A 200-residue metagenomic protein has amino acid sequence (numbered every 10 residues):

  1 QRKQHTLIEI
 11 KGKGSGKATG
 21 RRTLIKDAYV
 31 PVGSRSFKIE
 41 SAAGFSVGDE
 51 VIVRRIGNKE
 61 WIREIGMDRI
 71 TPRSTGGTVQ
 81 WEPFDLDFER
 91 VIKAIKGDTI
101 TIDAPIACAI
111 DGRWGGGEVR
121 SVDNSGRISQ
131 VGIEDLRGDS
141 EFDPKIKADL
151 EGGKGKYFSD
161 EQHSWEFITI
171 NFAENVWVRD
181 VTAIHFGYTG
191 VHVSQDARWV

Functional and structural regions predicted by a protein language model:
Q1, G48, V131-I133, V176-R179 (+1 more regions): All-beta strand scaffolds that present successive hydrophobic residues in beta-strands
R2-D87, I95, I100-D103, A109: Autoprocessing Asn-cyclization modules and mimics
K3-K17, K38, E50, R120-G126 (+3 more regions): Glycine-rich beta-solenoid repeat tracts in large extracellular/virion proteins
V47, W61-R63, I110-G112, E141-I146 (+3 more regions): Short helix/loop capping segments that flank catalytic or ligand/cofactor-binding pockets
R54, E134, D139, N171 (+3 more regions): Feature marks extracellular polysaccharide-active and adherence modules
I70-T75, D149-F158: Surface-exposed intrinsically disordered loops and tails
E82-D135, D139-D143: Extended acidic/polar, glycine-enriched regions that form or flank non-catalytic beta-rich accessory modules
